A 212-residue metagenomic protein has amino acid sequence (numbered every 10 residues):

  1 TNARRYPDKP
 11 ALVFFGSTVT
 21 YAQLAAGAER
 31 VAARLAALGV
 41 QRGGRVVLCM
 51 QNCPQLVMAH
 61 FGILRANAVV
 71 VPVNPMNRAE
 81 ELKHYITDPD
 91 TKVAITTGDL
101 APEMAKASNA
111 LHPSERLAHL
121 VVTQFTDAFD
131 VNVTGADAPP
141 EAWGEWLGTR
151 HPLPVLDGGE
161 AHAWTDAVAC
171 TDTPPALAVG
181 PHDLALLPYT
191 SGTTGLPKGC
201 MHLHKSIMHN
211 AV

Functional and structural regions predicted by a protein language model:
N2-P7: Flexible acidic/glycine-rich loop/turn elements at helix↔coil and beta-strand↔loop transitions within catalytic cores
D8-C53, V57-F61, R78-K83, T87: Conserved AMP-binding/adenylate-forming core of the ANL superfamily
T20-A22, A185-H209: Conserved AMP-binding A3 loop
A25-R30, A167-D172, C200-V212: Conserved structural elements of the adenylate-forming
A37-L38, R65-D166: Structural core segment of the AMP-binding/adenylate-forming
V46, I63, A94, L184 (+1 more regions): Conserved S/T- and glycine-rich ATP-binding loop of Class I adenylate-forming
L56-A66, V70, I207: Short hydrophobic alpha-helical segments of the AMP-binding
P174-L177: Short pre-catalytic strand/loop immediately N-terminal to key active-site residues, enriched for Gly-Thr
